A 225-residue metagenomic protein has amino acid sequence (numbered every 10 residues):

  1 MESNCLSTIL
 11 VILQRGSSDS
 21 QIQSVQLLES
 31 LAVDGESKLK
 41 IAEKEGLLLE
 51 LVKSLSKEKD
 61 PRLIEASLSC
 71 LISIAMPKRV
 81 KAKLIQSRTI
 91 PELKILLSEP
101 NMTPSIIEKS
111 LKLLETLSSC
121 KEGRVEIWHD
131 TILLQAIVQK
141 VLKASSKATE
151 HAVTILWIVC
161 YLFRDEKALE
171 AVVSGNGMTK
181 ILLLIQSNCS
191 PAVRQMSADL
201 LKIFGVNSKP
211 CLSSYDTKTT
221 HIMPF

Functional and structural regions predicted by a protein language model:
M1-E2, Q14-S30, E43, E58-A75 (+7 more regions): Alpha-helical solenoid repeats of the armadillo/HEAT superfamily in eukaryotic scaffolding/adaptor proteins
C5: Glycine-/Pro-rich loop/turn segments that contact NAD(P) or position catalytic residues in Rossmann-like domains
T8-L10, E50-V52, E92-L97, L133-V138 (+2 more regions): Buried hydrophobic core positions in alpha-solenoid tandem helical repeats
I12, K40, S54-L55: Inter-blade linker and blade-boundary elements of WD-repeat/beta-propeller domains
E36: Nucleotide/phosphate-binding site architecture used for ATP/NTP-dependent chemistry
L47, T89-I90: Glycine-enriched alpha-helix->loop->beta-strand junction motifs that scaffold or abut catalytic
